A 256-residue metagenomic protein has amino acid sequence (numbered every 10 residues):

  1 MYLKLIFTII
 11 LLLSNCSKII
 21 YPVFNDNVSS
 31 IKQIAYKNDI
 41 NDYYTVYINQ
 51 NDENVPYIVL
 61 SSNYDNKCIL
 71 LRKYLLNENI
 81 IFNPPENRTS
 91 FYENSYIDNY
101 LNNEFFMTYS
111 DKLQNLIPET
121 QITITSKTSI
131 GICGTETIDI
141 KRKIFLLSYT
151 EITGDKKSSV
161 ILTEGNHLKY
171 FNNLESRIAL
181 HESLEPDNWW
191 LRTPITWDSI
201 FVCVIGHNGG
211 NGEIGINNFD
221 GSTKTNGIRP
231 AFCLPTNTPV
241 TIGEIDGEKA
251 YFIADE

Functional and structural regions predicted by a protein language model:
M1-T8: Sec-dependent signal peptide recognition, specifically the positively charged N-region followed immediately by
I9-I10, T223: Residue-level signal for mature regions of secreted extracellular proteins and peptides
S17-I19: Bacterial signal peptide processing site
P22-E256: Collagenous Gly-X-Y triple-helix signature in extracellular proteins
